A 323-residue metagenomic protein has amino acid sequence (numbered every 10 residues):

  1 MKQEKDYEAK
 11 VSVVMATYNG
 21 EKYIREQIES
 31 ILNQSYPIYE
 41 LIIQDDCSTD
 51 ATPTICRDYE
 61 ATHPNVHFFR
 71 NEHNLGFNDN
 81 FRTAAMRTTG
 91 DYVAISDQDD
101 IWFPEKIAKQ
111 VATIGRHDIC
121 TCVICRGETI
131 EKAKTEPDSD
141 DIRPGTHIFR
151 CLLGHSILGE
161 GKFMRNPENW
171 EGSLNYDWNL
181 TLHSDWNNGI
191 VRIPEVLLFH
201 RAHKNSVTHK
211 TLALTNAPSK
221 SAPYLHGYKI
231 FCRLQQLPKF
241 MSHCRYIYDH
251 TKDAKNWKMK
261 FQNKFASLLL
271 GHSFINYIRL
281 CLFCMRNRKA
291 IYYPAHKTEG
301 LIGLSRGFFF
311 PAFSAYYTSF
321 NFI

Functional and structural regions predicted by a protein language model:
A9-S12, E40, N179: Cell-envelope/extracellular polymer assembly enzymes that use nucleotide-activated donors
G20-N33: Short, well-formed alpha-helical segments that are part of the catalytic scaffolds of diverse glycosyltransferases
D45-T54, H73, D97: A conserved acidic beta->alpha catalytic loop
N71-T88: Glycine-rich, basic loop-to-helix element that forms the pyrophosphate-binding segment of sugar-nucleotide handling
M86, D141-S219: Conserved nucleotide-sugar donor-binding catalytic segment
V93: Short aromatic/hydrophobic "clamp" motif used to bind/position activated sugar donors
E105-T135: Conserved donor NDP-sugar-binding/catalytic core segment of glycosyltransferases
N179, W186-I190, V196-I323: C-terminal subregions of glycosyltransferases and related glycan-biosynthesis enzymes
